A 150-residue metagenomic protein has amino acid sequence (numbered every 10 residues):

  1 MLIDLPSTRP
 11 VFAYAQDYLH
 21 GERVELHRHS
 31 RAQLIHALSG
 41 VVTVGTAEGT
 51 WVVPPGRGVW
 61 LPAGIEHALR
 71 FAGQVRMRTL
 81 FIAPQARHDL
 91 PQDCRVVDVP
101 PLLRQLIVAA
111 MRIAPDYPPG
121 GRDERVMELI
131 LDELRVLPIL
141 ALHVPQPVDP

Functional and structural regions predicted by a protein language model:
M1-V42: Generic protein-terminus/edge-of-domain signal
Y18, E48-A63: Short acidic-glycine-tyrosine-enriched beta hairpin
E22-H29, L69-A72, D89-Q92, P119: Short histidine-centered beta-strand/loop micro-motifs that create catalytic or ligand/metal-coordination sites
S30, T46-E48, G73-V75: A generic beta-sheet turn/junction motif
I35-P55: A short beta-strand-loop-beta hairpin characteristic of the jelly-roll/cupin
G64-C94: Ligand-binding loop in jelly-roll beta-barrel domains
D98-P150: An amphipathic alpha-helical interaction segment
